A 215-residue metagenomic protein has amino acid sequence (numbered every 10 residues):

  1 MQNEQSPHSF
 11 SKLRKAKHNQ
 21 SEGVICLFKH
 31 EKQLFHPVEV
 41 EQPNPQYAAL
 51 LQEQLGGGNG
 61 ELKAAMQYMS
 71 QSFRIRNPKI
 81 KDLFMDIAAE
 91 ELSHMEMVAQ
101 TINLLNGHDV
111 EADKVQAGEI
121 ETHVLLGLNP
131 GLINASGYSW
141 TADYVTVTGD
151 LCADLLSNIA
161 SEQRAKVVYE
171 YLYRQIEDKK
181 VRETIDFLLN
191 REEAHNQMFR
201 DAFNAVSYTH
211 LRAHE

Functional and structural regions predicted by a protein language model:
S9-C26: Short, Lys/Arg-enriched N-terminal segments with co-localized hydrophobic residues within the first ~10-30 amino acids
G23-P37, G127-N134: Acidic, low-complexity proline/glycine-rich segments
E39-G56, E119-N158: Acidic/His metal-coordination segments adjacent to aromatic residues that form catalytic metal sites in metalloenzymes
P45-R76, S93-M97, G149-I176: Alpha-helical bundle segments that constitute or directly flank the non-heme di-iron/ferroxidase center
R74-I80, Y171-I185, V206: Inter-helical turn/loop segments and adjacent helix faces that build the functional surface of alpha-helical bundle
I87-G131, F199-V206: Conserved alpha-helical segments that form or flank metal/cofactor-binding pockets of metalloenzymes
T209-E215: Conserved small/polar residues in nucleotide/adenosyl-binding loops
